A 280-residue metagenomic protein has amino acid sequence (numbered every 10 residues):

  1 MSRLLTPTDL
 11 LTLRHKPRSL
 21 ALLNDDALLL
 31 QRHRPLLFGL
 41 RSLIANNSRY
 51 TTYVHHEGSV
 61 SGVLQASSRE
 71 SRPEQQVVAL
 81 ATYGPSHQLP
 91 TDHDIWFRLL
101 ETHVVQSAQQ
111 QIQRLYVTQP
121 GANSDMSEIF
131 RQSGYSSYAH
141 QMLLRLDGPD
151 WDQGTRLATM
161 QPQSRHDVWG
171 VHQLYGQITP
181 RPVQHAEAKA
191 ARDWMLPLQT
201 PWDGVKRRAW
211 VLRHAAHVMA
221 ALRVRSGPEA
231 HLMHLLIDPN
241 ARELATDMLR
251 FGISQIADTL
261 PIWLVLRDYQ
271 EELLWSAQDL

Functional and structural regions predicted by a protein language model:
M1-P35, G154-A190: Short amphipathic alpha-helix that is part of the acyltransferase structural core
R18-R98, A209-A245: Conserved donor-binding loop and adjoining core beta-sheet/short helix segment in diverse acyl/aminoacyl transferases
P73-V77, L100, S136-L146, M233-H234 (+1 more regions): Aromatic/pi-system hotspot detector in well-structured domains
L100-A108, L249-A257: A conserved short alpha-helix in the GNAT/GCN5 acetyltransferase fold that borders and helps form the acetyl-CoA
S107-Q119, A257-D268: Conserved GNAT acetyl-CoA-binding A-motif
G121-A139, D268-L280: Conserved active-site alpha-helix within GNAT-family acetyltransferase domains
L144-T159, L280: C-terminal "cap" of GNAT-fold acetyltransferases
R181, H185-A221, G227-H231: Non-catalytic interaction/regulatory modules that flank or connect domains
